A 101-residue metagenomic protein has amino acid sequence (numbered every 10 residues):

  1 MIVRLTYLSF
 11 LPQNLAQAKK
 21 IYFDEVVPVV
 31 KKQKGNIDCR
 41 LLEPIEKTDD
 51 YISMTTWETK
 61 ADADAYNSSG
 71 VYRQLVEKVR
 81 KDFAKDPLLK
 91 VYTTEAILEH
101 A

Functional and structural regions predicted by a protein language model:
I2, L8, I37-D49, E77-A101: Glycine-rich beta-strand-turn "strand-cap" elements at beta-sheet edges
N14-K19, A65: Short, conserved charged micro-motifs
L15-A16, P28-V30, L41-P44: Intrinsically disordered, low-complexity segments enriched in polar/charged residues with Gly/Pro, especially when
E25, V29-I37, T56-K90: An amphipathic, aromatic/His-enriched active-site/gating alpha helix that lines ligand/cofactor pockets
